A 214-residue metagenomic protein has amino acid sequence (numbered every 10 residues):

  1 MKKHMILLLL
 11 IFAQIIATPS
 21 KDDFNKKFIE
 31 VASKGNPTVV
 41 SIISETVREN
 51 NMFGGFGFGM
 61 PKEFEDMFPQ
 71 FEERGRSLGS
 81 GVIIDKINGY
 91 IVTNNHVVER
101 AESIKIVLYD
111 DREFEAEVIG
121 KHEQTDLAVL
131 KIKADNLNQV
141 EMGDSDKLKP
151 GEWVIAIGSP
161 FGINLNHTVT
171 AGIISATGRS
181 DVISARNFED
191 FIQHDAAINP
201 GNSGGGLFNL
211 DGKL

Functional and structural regions predicted by a protein language model:
M1-H4: Positively charged n-region of N-terminal signal peptides that target proteins for export
I6-L7, P69: Short amphipathic alpha-helical "recognition" segments used for binding
L7-L8, F208: Intrinsically disordered, low-complexity segments enriched in polar/charged small residues
L9-A17: Hydrophobic h-region of N-terminal signal peptides that target proteins for export in Gram-negative bacteria
A17-L214: Serine-dependent protease modules
